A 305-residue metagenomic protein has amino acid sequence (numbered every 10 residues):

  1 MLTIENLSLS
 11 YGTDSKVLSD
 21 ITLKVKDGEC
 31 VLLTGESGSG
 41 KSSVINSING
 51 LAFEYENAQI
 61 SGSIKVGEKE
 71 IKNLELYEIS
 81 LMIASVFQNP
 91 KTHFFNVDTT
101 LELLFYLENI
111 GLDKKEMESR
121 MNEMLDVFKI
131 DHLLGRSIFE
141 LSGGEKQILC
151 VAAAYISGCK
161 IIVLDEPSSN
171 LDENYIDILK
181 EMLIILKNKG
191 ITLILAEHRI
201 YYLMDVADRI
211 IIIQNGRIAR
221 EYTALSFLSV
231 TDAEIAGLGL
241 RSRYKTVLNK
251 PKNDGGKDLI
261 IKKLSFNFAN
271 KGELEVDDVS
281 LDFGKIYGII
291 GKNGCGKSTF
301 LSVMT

Functional and structural regions predicted by a protein language model:
N49, T305: Helix-to-loop junction immediately C-terminal to a conserved catalytic motif
S63-E78: ABC ATPase NBD Q-loop/coupling interface
K115-L133: Conserved ABC ATPase "signature" region
S137-L141, E145: Conserved ABC ATPase signature
A154-Y155: ABC ATPase C-loop
I162-D165: Catalytic Walker B motif of ABC-type/P-loop ATPase nucleotide-binding domains
E197-H198: H-loop/switch region of ABC-family ATPase nucleotide-binding domains
